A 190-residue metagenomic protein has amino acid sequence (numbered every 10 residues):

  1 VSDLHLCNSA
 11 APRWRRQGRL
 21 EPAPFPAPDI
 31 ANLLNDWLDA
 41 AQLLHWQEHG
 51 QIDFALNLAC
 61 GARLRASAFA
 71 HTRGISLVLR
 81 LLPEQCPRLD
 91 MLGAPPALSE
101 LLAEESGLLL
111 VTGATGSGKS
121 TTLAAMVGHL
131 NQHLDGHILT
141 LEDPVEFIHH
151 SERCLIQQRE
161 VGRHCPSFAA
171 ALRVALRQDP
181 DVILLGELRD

Functional and structural regions predicted by a protein language model:
V1-T112, T122: N-terminal "pre-motor" subdomain/linker immediately upstream of P-loop NTPase catalytic cores
H5-C7, L141, L184-L185: Short beta-strand segments at enzyme active-site cores
Q85-D90, R159-R163, L185: Short, flexible loop segments at the rims of nucleotide/cofactor-binding pockets, characterized by
R88, E146-F147, D190: Residues immediately C-terminal
S99, A103, L109, A124-D179: P-loop NTPase switch/communication element
T115: Walker A/P-loop
G118-K119: Conserved glycine(s) of the Walker
V182-D190: Glycine-rich phosphate-binding loop used to anchor ATP phosphates in small-molecule kinases, encompassing both
